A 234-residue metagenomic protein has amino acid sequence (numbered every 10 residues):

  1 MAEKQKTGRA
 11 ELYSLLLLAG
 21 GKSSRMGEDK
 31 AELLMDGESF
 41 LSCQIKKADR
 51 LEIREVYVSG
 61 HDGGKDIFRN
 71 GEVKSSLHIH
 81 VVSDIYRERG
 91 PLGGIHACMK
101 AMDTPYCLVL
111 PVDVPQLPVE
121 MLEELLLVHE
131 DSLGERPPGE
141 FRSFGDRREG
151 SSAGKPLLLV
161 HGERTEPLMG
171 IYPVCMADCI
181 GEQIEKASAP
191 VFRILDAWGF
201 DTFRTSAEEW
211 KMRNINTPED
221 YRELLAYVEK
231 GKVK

Functional and structural regions predicted by a protein language model:
G8-V191, D196-K211, P218-E219, L225-K232: Nucleotide and nucleotide-moiety/phosphate-recognizing core
